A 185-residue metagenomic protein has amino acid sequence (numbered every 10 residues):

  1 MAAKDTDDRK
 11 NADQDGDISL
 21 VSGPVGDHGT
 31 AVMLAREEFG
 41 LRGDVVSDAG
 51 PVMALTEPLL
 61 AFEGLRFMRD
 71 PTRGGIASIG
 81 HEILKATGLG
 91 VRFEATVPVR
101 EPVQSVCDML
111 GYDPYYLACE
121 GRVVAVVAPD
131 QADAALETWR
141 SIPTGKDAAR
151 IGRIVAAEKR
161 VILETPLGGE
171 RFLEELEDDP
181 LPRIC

Functional and structural regions predicted by a protein language model:
M1-V32: Glycine-rich anion-binding loops of enzyme active sites
G16, F67-D70, A118, A125 (+1 more regions): Buried hydrophobic positions in well-ordered alpha/beta secondary-structure cores of metabolic enzymes
A31-V45: Short, compositionally biased
V45-C119: Active-site-proximal betaalpha loop/short-helix elements that scaffold phosphoryl/nucleotidyl transfer chemistry
G121-V126, E137-T138, A149: Short, glycine/charged-rich beta-strand-loop motifs at protein surfaces that mediate ligand recognition and catalysis
V127-D133: Helix N-cap motif at beta-to-alpha junctions
A134-T144: Short amphipathic alpha-helices in soluble, non-transmembrane regions that often serve as interface/regulatory elements
I142-C185: Acidic, Ser/Thr/Pro-rich beta/coil linker or hinge segments at domain junctions
